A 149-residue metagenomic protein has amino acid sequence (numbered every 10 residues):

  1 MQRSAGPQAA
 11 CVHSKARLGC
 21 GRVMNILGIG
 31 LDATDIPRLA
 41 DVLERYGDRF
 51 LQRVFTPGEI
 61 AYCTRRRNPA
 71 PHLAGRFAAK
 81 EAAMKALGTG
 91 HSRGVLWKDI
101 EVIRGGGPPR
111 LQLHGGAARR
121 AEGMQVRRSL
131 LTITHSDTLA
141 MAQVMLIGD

Functional and structural regions predicted by a protein language model:
M1-V23: N-terminal amphipathic/basic-hydrophobic helices that include classical n-h-c signal peptides and signal-anchor
L18-D149: Core catalytic alpha/beta fold that binds nucleotide/phospho-ligands
